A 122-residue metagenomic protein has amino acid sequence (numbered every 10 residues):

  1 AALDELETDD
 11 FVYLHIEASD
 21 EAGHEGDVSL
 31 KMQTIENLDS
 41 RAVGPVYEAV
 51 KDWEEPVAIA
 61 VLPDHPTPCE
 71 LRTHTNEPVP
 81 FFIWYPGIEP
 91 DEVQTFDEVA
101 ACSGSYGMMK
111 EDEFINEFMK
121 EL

Functional and structural regions predicted by a protein language model:
A1-L122: Feature captures the catalytic ectodomains and active-site-proximal regions of enzymes that hydrolyze or transfer
